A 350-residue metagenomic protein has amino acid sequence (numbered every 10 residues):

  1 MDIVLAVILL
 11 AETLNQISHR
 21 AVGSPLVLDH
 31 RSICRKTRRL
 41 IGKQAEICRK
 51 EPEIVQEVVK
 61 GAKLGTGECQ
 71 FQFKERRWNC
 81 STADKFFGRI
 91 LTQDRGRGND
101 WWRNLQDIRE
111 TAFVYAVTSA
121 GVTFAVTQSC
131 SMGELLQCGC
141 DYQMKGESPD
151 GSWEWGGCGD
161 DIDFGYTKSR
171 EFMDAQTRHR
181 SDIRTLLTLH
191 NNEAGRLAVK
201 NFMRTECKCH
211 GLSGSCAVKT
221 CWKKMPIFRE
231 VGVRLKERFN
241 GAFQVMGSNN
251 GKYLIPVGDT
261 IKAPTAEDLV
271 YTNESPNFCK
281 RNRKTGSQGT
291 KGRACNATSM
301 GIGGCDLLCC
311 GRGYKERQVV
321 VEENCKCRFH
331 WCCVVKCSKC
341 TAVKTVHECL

Functional and structural regions predicted by a protein language model:
D2-I3, L9-L350: Long, position-biased, composition-driven segments near the start of the mature protein
